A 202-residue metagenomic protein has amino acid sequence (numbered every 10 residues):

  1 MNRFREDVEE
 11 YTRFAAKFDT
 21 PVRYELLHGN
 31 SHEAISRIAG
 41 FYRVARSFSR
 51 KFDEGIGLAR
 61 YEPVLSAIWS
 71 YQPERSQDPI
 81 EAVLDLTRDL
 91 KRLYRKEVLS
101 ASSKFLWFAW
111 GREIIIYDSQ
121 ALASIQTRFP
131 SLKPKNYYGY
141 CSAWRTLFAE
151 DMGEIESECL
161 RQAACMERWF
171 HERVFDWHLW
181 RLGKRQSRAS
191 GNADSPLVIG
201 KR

Functional and structural regions predicted by a protein language model:
M1-R95, G111-R202: An N-terminal alpha-helical hairpin/helix-loop-helix interaction module that forms a charged, gly/pro-flexible surface
A101-W107: Short hydrophobic alpha-helical segments that form membrane-spanning helices or hydrophobic packing faces of helical
